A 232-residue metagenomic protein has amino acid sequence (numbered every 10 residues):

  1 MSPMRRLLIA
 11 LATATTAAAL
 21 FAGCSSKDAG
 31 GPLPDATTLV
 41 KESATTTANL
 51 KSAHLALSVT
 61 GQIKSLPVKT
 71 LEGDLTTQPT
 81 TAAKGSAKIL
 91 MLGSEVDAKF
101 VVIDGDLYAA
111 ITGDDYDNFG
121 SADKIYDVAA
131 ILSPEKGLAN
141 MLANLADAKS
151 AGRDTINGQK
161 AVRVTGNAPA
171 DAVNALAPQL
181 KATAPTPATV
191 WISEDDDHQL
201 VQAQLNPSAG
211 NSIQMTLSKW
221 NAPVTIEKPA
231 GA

Functional and structural regions predicted by a protein language model:
P3-I9, S25-A232: Subset-of-secretome marker
M4, A17-A18: Generic N-terminal initiation segments characterized by hydrophobic and/or small/turn-forming residues
A10-T15: Sec-dependent N-terminal signal peptides
L20-G23: C-terminal motif of bacterial Sec signal peptides marking the signal peptidase cleavage site
